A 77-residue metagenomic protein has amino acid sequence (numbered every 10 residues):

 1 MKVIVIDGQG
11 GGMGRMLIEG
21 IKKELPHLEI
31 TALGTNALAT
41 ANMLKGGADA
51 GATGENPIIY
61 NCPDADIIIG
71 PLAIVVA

Functional and structural regions predicted by a protein language model:
M1-V3: Extreme N-terminal starter segment of soluble prokaryotic enzymes
I6-Q9, L33-N36, G54-N56, P71-A73: Fold-independent oxyanion-binding glycine-rich loops and adjacent beta-strand/coil segments at enzyme active sites
G10-L17, T40, V76-A77: Short glycine/serine/threonine-rich phosphate/pyrophosphate-binding segments that cradle anionic phosphate groups
L17-E19, L44-K45: Short amphipathic alpha-helical segments
G20-H27: A short, Lys/Arg-enriched amphipathic alpha-helix followed by its capping loop at the start of a domain
L28-T53: N-terminal beta-loop-helix "entrance" segment that forms/cooperates in small-molecule cofactor or anionic ligand
A50-A77: Glycine-rich phosphate-binding loop
